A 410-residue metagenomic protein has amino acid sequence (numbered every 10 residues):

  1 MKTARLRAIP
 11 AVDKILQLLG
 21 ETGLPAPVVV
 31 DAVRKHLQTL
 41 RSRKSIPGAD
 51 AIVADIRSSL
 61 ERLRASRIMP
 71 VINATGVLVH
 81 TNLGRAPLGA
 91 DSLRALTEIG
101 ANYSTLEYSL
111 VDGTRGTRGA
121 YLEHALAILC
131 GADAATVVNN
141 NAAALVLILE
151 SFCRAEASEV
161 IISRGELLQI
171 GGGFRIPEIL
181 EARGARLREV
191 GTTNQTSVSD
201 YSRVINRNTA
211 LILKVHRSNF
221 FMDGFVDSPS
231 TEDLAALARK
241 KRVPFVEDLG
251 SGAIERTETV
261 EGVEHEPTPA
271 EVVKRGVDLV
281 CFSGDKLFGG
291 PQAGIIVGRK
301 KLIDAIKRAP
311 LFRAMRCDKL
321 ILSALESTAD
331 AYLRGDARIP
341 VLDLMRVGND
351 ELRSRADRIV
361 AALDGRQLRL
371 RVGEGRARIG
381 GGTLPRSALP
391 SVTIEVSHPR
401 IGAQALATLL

Functional and structural regions predicted by a protein language model:
M1-R67: Long amphipathic alpha-helical segments
L19, G298, V396-R400: Short beta-strand-to-loop capping motifs
V33-R34, A74-T75, R85-V111: Glycine-rich phosphate-binding segment of PLP-dependent enzymes
R64-G76: Coiled-coil termination/hinge junctions
G76-R85, D285: Conserved phosphate/anionic-ligand binding catalytic regions in large, soluble enzymes, centered on
D112-K319, S323-A331, L363-D364: Conserved PLP-enzyme active-site core in the AAT-like
K301, A309-P310, C317-L363, R376 (+1 more regions): Structural motif of enzymes handling amino- and sulfur-group chemistry
R353-L410: Conserved C-terminal alpha-helix-loop-beta "cap" of PLP-dependent enzymes that closes/shapes the active-site mouth
